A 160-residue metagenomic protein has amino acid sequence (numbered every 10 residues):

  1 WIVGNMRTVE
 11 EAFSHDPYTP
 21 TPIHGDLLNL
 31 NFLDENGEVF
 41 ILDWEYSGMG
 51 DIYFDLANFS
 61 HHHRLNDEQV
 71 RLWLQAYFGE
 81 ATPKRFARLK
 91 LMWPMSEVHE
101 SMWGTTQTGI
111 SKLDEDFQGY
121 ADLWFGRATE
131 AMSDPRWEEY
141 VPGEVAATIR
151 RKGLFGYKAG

Functional and structural regions predicted by a protein language model:
W1-G25, E35-N36, Q75, E144 (+1 more regions): An alpha-helical support segment within catalytic cores of ATP-dependent transferases
V3-R7, R71-L74, D122-T129: Hydrophobic core segments within long, regular secondary-structure runs in both alpha- and beta-rich folds
P22, F40-D43: Pre-DFG segment of protein kinase catalytic domains
N31-F40: Conserved protein kinase catalytic/activation segment
Y53-K84, P94-K112, G126-R127: Active-site activation/catalytic loop segments of kinase-like enzymes and analogous catalytic loops in related
W103-G160: ATP/Mg2+ or Mg2+-diphosphate-binding catalytic cores that bind nucleotide phosphates or diphosphates via glycine-rich
